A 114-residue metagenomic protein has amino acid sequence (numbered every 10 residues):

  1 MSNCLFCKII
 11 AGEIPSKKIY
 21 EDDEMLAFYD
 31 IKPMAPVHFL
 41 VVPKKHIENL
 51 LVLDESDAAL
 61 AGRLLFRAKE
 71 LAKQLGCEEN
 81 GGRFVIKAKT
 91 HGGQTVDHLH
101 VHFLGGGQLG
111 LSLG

Functional and structural regions predicted by a protein language model:
M1-G114: HIT superfamily nucleotide-processing domains
